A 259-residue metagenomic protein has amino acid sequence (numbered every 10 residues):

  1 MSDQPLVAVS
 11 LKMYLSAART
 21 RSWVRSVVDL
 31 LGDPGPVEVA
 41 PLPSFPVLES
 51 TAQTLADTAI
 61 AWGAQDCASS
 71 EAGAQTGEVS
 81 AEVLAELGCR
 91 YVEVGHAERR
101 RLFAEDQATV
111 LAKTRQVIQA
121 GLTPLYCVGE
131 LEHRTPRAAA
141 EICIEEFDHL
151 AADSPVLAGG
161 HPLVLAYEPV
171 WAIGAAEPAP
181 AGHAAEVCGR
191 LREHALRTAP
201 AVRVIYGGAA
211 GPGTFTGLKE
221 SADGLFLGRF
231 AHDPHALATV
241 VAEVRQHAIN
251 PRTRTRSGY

Functional and structural regions predicted by a protein language model:
M1-Y259: Active-site loop-to-helix "anion-binding N-cap" substructures in soluble metabolic enzymes
